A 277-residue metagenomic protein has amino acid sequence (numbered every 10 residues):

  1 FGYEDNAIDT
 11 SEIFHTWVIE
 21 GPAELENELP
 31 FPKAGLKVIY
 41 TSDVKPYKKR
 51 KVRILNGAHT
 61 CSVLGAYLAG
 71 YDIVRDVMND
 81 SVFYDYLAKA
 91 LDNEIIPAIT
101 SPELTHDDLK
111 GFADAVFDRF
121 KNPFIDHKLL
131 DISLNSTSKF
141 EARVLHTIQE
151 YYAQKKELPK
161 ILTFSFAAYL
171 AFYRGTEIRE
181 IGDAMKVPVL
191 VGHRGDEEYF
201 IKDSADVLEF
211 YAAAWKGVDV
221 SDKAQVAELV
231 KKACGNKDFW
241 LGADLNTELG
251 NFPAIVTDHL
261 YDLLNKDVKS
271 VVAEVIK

Functional and structural regions predicted by a protein language model:
F1-K277: Substrate/ligand-engaging "lid" and interaction regions
